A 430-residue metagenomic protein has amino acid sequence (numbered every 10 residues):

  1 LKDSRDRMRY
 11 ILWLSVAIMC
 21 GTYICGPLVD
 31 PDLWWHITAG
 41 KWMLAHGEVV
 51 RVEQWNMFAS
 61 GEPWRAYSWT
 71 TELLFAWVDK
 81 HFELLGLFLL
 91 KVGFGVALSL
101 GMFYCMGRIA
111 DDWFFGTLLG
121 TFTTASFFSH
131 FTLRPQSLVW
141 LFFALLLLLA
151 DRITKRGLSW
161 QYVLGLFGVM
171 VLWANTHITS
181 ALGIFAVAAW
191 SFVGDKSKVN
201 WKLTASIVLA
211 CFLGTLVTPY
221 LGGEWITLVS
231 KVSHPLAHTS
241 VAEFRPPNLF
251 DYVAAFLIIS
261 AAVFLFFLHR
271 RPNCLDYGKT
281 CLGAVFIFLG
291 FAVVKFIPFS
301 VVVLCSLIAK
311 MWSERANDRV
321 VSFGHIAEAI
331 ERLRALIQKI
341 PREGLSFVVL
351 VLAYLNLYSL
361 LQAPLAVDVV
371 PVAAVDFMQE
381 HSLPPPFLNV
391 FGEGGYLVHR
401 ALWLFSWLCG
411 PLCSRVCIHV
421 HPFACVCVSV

Functional and structural regions predicted by a protein language model:
C20, T123-F127, Q161-I178, V187 (+2 more regions): Membrane-interface alpha helices of multi-pass inner-membrane proteins
L44, I178-N273, V301, L307: Transmembrane catalytic cores of multi-pass membrane glycosyltransferases and polysaccharide-assembly enzymes
L89-I109: Transmembrane-helix motifs of polytopic, lipid-linked glycan transferases
G101, T123-S126, L138-R156, V187-S191: Specific aromatic-rich, kink-prone transmembrane helix
M102-A125: Transmembrane-helix signature of polytopic, membrane-embedded enzymes that assemble or transfer cell-envelope glycans
L146-Q161, V263-P272: Membrane-interface transmembrane helices that cradle and orient dolichyl/undecaprenyl
R152-V171, W201-S206, Y277-A284: Short hydrophobic alpha-helices at membrane interfaces in multi-pass membrane enzymes
Q379-V416: Short periplasmic/luminal acceptor-recognition loop of GT-C membrane glycosyltransferases, typified by
